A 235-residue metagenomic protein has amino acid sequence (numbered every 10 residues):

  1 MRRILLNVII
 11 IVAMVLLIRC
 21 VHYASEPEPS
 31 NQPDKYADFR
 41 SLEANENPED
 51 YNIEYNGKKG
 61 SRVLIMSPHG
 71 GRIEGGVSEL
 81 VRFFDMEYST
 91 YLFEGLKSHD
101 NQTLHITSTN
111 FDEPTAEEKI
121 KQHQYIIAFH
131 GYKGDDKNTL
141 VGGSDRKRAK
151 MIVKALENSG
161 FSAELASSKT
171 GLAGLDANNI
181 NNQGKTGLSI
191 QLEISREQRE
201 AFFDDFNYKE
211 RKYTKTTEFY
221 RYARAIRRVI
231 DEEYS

Functional and structural regions predicted by a protein language model:
M1-I10: N-terminal Sec-pathway targeting helices
I10-I18: Hydrophobic helical h-region of N-terminal Sec-dependent signal peptides in bacterial secretory/periplasmic proteins
R19-S235: N-terminal catalytic or cofactor-binding beta/alpha core of small enzyme domains
